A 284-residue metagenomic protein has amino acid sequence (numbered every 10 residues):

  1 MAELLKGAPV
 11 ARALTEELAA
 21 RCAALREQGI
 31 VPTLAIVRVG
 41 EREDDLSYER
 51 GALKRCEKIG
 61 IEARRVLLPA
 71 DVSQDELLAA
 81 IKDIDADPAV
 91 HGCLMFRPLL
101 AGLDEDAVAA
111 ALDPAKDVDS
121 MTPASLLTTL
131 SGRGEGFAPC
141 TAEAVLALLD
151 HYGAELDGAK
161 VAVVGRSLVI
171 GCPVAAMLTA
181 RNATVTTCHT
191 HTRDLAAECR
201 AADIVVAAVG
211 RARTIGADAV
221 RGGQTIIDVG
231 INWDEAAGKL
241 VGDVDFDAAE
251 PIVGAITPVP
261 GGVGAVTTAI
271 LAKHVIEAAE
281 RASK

Functional and structural regions predicted by a protein language model:
M1-I30: Positively charged, low-complexity intrinsically disordered leader regions
A24-L34, G40-K58: N-terminal glycine-rich anion-binding loops that anchor highly charged ligand groups
R38, L94-P98, V164: Short beta-strand segments
V39-L53, G136-T225, V229, D234 (+1 more regions): Glycine-rich phosphate/diphosphate-binding loop of Rossmann-like nucleotide-binding domains
C56-A70, V185-T187: Short beta-strand elements in bilobed, periplasmic/extracellular small-molecule ligand-binding domains
E76-P88: Short, well-structured alpha-helical segments in soluble
G92-L156: Anion-binding alpha/beta catalytic cores of soluble intermediary-metabolism enzymes, centered on
D106-L126, G230-S283: Rossmann-fold NAD(P)-binding glycine/threonine-rich loop
